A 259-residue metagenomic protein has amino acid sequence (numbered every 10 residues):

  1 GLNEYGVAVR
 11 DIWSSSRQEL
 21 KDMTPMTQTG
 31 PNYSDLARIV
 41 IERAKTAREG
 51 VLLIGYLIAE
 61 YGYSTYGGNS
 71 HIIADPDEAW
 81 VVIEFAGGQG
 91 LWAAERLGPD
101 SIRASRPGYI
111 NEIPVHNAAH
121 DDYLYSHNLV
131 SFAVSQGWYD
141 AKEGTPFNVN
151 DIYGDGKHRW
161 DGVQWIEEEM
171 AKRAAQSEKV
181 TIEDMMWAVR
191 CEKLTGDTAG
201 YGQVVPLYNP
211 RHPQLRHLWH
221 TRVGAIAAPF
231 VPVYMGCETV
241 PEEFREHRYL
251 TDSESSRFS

Functional and structural regions predicted by a protein language model:
E4-V7, I12-L97, S101-A104, W160-D184: Structured, non-membrane catalytic/scaffold regions adjacent to prosthetic-group chemistry
V51, Y66, D75-A79, P99-S259: C-terminus-biased signal that marks the final domain/tail of proteins
